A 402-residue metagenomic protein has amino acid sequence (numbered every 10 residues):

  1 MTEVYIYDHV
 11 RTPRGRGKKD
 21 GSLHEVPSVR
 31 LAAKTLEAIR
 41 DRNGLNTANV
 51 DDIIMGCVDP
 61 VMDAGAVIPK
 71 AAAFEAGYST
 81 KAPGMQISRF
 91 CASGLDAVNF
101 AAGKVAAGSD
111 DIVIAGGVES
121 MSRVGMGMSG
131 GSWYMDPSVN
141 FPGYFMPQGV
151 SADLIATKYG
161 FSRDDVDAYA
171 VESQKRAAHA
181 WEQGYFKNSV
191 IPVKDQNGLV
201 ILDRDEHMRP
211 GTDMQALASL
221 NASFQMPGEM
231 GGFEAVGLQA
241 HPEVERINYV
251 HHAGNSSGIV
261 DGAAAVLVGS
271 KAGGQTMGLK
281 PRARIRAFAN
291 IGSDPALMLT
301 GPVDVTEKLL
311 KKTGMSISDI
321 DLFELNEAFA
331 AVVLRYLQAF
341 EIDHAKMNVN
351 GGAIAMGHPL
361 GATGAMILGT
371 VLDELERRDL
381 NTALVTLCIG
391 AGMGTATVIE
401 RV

Functional and structural regions predicted by a protein language model:
M1-G17: N-terminal amphipathic/basic leader segments beginning at the initiator methionine
V10-P13, H24-K34, R42, A168-K271 (+3 more regions): N-terminal extracellular/periplasmic Venus flytrap/periplasmic-binding protein-like
S22-V113, V118-Y134, S138, V190-R204 (+2 more regions): Conserved beta-ketoacyl condensing-enzyme motif
P27, D59-D111, G131, G143-V150 (+4 more regions): Conserved catalytic cysteine-centered active-site region of acyl-thioester-dependent Claisen-condensing enzymes
S28-G44, I68-A72, A97, G149-I155 (+4 more regions): Short, well-ordered amphipathic alpha-helical segments that serve as non-catalytic structural scaffolds within diverse
I87-V118, A156-F186, A265-A272, P359-L380 (+1 more regions): Active-site-proximal alpha-helical scaffold in enzymes
K271-D319, L337: Glycine- and Gly-Pro-enriched alpha-helical subdomains that act as flexible, kink-prone "lid/hinge" or packing modules
